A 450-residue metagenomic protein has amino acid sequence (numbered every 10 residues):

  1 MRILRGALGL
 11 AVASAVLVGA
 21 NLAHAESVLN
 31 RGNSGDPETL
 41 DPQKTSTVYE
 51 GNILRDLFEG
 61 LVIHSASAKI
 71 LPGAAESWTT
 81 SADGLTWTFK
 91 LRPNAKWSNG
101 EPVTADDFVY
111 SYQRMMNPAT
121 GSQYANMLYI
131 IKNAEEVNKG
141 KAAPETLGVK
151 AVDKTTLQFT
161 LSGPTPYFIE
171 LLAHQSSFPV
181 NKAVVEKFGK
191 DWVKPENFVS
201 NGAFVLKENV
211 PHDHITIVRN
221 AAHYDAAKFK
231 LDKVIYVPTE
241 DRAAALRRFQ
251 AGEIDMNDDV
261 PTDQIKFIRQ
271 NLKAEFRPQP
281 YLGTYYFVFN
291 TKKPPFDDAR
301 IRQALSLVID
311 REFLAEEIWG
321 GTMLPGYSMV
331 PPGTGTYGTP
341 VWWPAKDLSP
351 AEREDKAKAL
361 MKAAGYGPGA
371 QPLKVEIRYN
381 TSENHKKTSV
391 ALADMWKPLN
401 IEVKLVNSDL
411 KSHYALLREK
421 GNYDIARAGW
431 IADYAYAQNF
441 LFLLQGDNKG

Functional and structural regions predicted by a protein language model:
S27-E38, E76, T86-F89, F108-S111 (+8 more regions): Short, well-ordered beta-strand elements
G32-A82, Q113, N197-S200: N-terminal lobe/hinge region of extracytoplasmic solute-binding protein
E76-Y124, Q158, R248-A251, P295: Aromatic- and charge-enriched surface segment that lines or borders ligand/interaction sites
M116-A119, F168-L172, K292, F296-T336 (+2 more regions): Periplasmic-binding protein-like
P118-A125, I130, S328, T336 (+1 more regions): Acidic-aromatic pocket-rim loops
A134, G140-T146, T155, L161-F229 (+4 more regions): Gly/Pro-rich hinge or "lid" segments in bacterial periplasmic/extracellular proteins
W192-P195, A221-F267, A393, E402-K404: Ligand-site clamp/hinge motif
P325-A363, S382-K387: Structural transition elements
